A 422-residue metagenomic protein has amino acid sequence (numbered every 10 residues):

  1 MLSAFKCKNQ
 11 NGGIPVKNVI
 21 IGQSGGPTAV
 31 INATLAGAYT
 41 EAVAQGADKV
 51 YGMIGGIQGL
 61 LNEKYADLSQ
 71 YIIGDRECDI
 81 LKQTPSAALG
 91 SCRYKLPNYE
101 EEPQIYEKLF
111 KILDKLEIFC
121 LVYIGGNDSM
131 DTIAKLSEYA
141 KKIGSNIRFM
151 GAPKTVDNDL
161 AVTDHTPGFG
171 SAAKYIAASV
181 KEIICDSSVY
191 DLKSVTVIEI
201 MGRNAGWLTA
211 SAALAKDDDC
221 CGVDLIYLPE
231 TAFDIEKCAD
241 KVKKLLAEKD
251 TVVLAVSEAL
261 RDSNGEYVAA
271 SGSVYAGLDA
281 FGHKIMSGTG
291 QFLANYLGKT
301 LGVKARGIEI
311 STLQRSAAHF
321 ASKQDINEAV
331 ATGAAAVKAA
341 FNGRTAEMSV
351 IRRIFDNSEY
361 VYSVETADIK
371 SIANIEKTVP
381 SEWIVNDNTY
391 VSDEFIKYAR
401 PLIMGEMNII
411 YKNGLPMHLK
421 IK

Functional and structural regions predicted by a protein language model:
M1-P15: Short, Lys/Arg-enriched N-terminal segments with co-localized hydrophobic residues within the first ~10-30 amino acids
V16-A66: N-terminal phosphate-binding or glycine-rich loops at protein starts, especially the Walker A/P-loop of NTPases
S24-G26, M53-G59, R93-Y94, G126-N127 (+5 more regions): Short, ordered loop/turn segments at secondary-structure junctions
T28-A38, L60-L61, I105-E107, N127-K135 (+5 more regions): Short glycine/serine/threonine-rich phosphate/pyrophosphate-binding segments that cradle anionic phosphate groups
V50, I112, C120-G125, D131-I143 (+2 more regions): Accessory alpha-helical/coil subdomains and C-terminal extensions that flank or cap enzyme catalytic cores
E63-F119, D128, P167-F169, K181: Glycine-rich oxoanion-binding loops at beta->alpha junctions
A270-K422: C-terminal non-catalytic interaction/assembly regions of soluble proteins
